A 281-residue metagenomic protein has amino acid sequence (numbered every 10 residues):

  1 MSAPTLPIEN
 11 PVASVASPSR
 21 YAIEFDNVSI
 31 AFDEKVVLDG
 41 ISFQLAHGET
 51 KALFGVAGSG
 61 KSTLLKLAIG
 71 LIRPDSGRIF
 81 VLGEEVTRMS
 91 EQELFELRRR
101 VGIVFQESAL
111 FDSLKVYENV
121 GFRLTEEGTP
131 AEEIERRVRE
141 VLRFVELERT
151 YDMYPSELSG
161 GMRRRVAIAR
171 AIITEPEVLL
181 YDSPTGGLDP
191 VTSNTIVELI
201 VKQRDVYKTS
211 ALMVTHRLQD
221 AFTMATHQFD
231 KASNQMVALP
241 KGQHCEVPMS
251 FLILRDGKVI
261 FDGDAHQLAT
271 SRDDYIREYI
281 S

Functional and structural regions predicted by a protein language model:
F54-V56: The feature captures the beta-strand-to-loop junction immediately N-terminal to the Walker
I69: Helix-to-loop junction immediately C-terminal to a conserved catalytic motif
E84-E85, T125, E132-T150: Conserved ABC ATPase "signature" region
Y154-L158, M162: Conserved ABC ATPase signature
E175: Conserved catalytic motifs of ABC-family nucleotide-binding domains
L179-D182: Catalytic Walker B motif of ABC-type/P-loop ATPase nucleotide-binding domains
